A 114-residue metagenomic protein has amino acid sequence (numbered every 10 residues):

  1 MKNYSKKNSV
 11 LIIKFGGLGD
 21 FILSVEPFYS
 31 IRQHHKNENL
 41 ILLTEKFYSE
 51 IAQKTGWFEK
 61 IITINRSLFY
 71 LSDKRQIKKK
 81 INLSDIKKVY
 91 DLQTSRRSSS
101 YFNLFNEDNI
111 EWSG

Functional and structural regions predicted by a protein language model:
M1-G114: Catalytic machinery of carbohydrate-active enzymes, primarily nucleotide-sugar-dependent glycosyltransferases
